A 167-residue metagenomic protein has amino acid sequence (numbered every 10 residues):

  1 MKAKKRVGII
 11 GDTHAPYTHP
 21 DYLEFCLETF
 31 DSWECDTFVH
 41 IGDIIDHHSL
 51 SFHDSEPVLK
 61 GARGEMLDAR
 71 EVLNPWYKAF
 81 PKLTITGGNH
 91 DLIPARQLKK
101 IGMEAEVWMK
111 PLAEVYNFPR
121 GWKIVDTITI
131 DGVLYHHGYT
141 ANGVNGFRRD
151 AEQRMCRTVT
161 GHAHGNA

Functional and structural regions predicted by a protein language model:
M1-G8, I128-L134: Beta-strand-turn-beta hairpins that frame and shape the catalytic cleft of phosphate-ester-processing enzymes
K5-P119: Core catalytic region of metal-dependent phosphoesterases/phosphodiesterases, especially metallo-beta-lactamase-like
C35, F80, V125, R154-C156: Short, well-ordered alpha-helix to beta-strand connector turns
K82-D91, I124-G132, A167: Short secondary-structure transition/capping segments
K99-F147: An acidic, phosphate/nucleotide-engaging active-site surface
V133-A167: Conserved beta-sheet core of the metallophosphoesterase superfamily
